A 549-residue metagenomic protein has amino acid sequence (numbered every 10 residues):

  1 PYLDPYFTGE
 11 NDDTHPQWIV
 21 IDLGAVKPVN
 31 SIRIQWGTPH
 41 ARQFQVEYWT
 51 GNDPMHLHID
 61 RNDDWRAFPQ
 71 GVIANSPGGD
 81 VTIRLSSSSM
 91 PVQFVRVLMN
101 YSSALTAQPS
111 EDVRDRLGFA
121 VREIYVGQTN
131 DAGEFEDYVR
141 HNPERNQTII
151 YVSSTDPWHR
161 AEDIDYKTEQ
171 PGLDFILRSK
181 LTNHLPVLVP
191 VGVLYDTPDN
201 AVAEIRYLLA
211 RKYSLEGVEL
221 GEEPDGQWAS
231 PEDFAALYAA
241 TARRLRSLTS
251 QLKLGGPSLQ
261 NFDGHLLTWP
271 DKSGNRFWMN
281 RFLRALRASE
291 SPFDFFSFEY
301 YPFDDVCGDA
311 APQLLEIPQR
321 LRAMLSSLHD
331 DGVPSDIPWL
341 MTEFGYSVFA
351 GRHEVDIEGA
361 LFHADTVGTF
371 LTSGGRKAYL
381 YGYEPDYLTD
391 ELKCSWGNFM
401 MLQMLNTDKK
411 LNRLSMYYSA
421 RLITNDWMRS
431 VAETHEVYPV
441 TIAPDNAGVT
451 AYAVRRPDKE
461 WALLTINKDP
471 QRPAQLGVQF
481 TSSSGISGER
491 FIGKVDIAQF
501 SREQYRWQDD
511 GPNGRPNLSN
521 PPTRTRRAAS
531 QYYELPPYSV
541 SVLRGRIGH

Functional and structural regions predicted by a protein language model:
Y2-D60, P77-I149: Aromatic, loop-rich ligand-recognition surfaces of beta-strand-rich domains
I32, V46, I124-V126, V218 (+3 more regions): Extracellular beta-strand elements of beta-rich domains used for carbohydrate recognition/degradation or cell-matrix
A104-L105, V113-S291: N-terminal catalytic cores of secreted or lumenal carbohydrate-active enzymes
P186-V191, E216-L220, K253-G256, D294-F298 (+4 more regions): Structural recognition of the beta-strand scaffold that forms the well-ordered cores of secreted hydrolase catalytic
P198, E204, P231-V367, S373: Noncatalytic carbohydrate-binding groove/subsite architecture in carbohydrate-active enzymes
M341, G345-T450, P457: Aromatic/acidic polysaccharide-binding cleft in carbohydrate-active enzymes
P444-F491, F500-R502, S539-R544: Carbohydrate-binding surface patches
S484-P536: Acidic, Ser/Thr/Pro-rich beta/coil linker or hinge segments at domain junctions
